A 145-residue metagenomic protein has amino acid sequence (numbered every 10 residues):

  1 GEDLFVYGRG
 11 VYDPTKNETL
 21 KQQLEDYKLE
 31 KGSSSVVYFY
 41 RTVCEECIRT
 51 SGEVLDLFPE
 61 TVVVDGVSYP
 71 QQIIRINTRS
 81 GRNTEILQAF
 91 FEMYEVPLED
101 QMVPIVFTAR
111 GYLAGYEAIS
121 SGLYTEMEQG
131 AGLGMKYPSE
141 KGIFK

Functional and structural regions predicted by a protein language model:
E2-Q23: N-terminal "domain-start" segment that seeds a small globular fold
E2-V6, Q101-F144: Non-catalytic, surface beta->alpha helical segment in thiol-disulfide oxidoreductase systems
L29-T42: Short active-site neighborhood of thiol/selenol oxidoreductases, capturing the structured segment around
G32-S35, S68-Q72, A109: Loop/turn elements at helix/coil->beta-strand transitions in domains of secreted/extracellular proteins
T42-R49, I74, P104-I105: C-type cytochrome heme c attachment motif
E46-D65: Typically the conserved alpha-helix immediately C-terminal to a functionally engaged Cys/Sec in thioredoxin-like
S51-L55, T84, Q88, S120 (+1 more regions): Extracytoplasmic/secreted envelope proteins and their assembly/folding machinery, especially bacterial periplasmic
G66-I86: Thiol-based oxidoreductase modules, predominantly thioredoxin-like and allied folds used for disulfide exchange
